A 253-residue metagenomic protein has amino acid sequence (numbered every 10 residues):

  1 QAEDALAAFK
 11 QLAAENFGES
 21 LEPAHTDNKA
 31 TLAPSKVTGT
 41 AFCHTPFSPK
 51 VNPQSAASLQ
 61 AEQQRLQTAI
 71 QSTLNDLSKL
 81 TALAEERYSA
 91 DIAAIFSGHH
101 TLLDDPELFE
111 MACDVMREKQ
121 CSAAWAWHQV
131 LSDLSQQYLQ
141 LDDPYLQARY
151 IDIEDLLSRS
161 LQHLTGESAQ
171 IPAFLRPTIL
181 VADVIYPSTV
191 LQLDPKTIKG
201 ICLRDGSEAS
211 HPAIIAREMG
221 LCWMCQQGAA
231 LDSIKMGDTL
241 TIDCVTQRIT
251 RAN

Functional and structural regions predicted by a protein language model:
Q1-N253: Non-catalytic, soluble scaffold/interaction modules
